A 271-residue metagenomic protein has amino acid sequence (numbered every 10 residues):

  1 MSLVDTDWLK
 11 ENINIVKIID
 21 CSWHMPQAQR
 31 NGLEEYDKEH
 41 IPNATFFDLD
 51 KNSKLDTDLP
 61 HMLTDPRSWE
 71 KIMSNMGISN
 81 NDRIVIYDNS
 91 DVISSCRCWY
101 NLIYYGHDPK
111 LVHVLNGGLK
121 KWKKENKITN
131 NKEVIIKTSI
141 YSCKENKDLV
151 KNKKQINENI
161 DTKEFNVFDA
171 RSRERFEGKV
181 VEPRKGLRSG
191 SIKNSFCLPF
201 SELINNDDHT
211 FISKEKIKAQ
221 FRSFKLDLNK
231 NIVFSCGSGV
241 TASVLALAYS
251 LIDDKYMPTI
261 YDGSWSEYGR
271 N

Functional and structural regions predicted by a protein language model:
M1-T6, E11, S53, L119-G190: Active-site neighborhoods of enzymes that stabilize oxyanions during catalysis
D7-N31: Hydrophobic alpha-helical membrane-insertion signals
G32-D37: Short Gly/aromatic-enriched secondary-structure transition segments
K54-D82, L198-N231: Helix-loop module immediately N-terminal to the HCX5R catalytic loop in PTP-like cysteine phosphatase domains
P60-N159, T241-S264: Thiolate-centered catalytic microenvironments shared by cysteine-dependent enzyme domains
F196-N205, G263-E267, N271: Short, flexible loop segments at boundaries between secondary-structure elements
A219-N271: C-terminal appended segment following the main domain
